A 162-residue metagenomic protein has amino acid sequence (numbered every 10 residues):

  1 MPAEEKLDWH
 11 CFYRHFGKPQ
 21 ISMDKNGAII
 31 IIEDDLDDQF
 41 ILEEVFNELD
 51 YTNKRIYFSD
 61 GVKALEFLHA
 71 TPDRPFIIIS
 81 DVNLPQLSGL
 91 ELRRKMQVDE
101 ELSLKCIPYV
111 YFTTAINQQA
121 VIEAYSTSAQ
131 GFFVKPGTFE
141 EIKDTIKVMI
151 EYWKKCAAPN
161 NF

Functional and structural regions predicted by a protein language model:
M1-F12, K63: Glycine-rich nucleotide-binding loop
N26-F46: Conserved acidic segment of CheY-like receiver
E44, E91, I116-G131, G137 (+1 more regions): Alpha4 helix (beta4-alpha4-beta5 surface) of REC/receiver domains from two-component response regulators
Y57-I77, K143: Acidic, metal-coordinating helix/loop segments flanking the phosphotransfer/catalytic sites of two-component signaling
D60-K63, S88-M96: Acidic catalytic/metal-coordinating carboxylates
S80-P85: Active-site residues of response regulator receiver
I146, E151-F162: CheY-like receiver
